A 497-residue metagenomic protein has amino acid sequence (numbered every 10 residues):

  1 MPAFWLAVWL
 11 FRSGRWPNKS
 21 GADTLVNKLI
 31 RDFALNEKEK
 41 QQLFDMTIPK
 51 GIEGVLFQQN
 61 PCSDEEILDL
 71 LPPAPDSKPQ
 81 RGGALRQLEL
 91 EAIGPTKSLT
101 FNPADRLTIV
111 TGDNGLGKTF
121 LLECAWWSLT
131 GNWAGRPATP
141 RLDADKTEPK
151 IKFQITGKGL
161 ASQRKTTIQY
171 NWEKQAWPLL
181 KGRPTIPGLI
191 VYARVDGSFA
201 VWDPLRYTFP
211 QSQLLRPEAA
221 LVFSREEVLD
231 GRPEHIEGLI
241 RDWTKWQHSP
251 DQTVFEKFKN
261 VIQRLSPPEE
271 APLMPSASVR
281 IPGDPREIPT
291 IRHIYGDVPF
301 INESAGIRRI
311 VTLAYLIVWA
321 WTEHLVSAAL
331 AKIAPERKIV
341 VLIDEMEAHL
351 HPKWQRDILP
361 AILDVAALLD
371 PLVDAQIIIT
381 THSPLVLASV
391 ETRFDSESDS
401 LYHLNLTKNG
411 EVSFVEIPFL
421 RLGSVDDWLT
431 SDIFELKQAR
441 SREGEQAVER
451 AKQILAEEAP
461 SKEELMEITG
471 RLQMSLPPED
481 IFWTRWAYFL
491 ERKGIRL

Functional and structural regions predicted by a protein language model:
M1-D69, N102-L107, G131, P184 (+2 more regions): Acidic, Mg2+-coordinating catalytic modules of nucleic-acid enzymes
T24, R31-A34, K50-W133, R286-W428 (+1 more regions): Switch/communication elements of ASCE P-loop NTPase nucleotide-binding domains
E66-L68, P72-P73, P149-I151, W246-M274 (+2 more regions): Long, acidic, intrinsically disordered low-complexity segments
E123-P178: Conserved P-loop NTP-binding catalytic core
L142-D145, L179-G188, D251, I281 (+3 more regions): A general structural signal for short secondary-structure junctions and capping/turn motifs
D143-T147, V279-P285, T407-N409: Short, ordered beta-strand-loop transition motifs
Q169-E269, V425-I433, K437-K452: Coupling/switch segment of ABC-type P-loop NTPase heads
E270-T290: Long, charged, glycine-rich C-terminal linkers/tails
